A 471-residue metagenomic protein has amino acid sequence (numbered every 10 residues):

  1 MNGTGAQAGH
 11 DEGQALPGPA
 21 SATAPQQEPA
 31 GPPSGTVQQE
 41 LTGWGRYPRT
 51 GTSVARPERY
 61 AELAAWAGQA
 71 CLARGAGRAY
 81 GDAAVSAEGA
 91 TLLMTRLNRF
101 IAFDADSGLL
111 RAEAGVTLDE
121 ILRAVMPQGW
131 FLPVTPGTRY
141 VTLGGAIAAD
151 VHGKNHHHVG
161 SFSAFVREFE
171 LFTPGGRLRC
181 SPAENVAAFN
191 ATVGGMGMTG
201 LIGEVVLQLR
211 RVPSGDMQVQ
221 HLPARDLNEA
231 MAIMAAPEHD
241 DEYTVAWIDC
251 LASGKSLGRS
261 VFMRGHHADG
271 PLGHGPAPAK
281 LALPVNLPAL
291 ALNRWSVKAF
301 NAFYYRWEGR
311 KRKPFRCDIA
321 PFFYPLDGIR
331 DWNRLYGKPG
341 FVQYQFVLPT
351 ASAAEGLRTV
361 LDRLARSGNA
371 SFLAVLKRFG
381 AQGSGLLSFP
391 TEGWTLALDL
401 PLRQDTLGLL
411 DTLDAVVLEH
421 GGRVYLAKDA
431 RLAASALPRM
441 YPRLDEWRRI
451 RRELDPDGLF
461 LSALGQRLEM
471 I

Functional and structural regions predicted by a protein language model:
M1-G5, H10-I471: Noncatalytic alpha-helical scaffold of FAD-dependent oxidoreductases
